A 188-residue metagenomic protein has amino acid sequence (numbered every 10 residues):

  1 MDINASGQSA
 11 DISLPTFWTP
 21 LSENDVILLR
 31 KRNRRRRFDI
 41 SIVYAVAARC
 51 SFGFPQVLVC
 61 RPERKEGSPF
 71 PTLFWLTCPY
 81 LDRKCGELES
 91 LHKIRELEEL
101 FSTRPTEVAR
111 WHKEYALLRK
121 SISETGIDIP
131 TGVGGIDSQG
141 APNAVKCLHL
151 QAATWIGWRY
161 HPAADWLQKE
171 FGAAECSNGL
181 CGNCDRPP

Functional and structural regions predicted by a protein language model:
D2-P188: Preference for intrinsically disordered or flexible, low-complexity segments and adjacent hinge/connector residues
